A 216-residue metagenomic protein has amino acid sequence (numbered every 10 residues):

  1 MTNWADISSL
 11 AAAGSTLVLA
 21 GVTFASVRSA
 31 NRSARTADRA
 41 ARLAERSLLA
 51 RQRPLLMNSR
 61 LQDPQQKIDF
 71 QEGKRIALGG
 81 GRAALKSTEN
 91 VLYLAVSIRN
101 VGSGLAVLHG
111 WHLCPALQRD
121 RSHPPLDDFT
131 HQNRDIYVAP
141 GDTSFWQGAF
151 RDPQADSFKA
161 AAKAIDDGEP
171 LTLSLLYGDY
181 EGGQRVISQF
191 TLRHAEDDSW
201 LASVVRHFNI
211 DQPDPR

Functional and structural regions predicted by a protein language model:
M1-L92, S97-G104, L173: Membrane-proximal alpha-helical anchors
E89-V91, D142, D167-E169: Residue-level preference for beta-strand/loop junctions
I98, F150, L175-Y177: Hydrophobic beta-strand positions in extracellular immunoglobulin-like domains
S103-H112: Short, hydrophobic/aromatic beta-strand segments
P115-D127: Short aromatic-acidic-glycine turn motif
P124-K159: Intrinsically disordered, low-complexity Pro/Gly/Ser/Thr-rich segments with frequent PxxP/GP/PP motifs and embedded
I165-Y180: Internal, hydrophobic beta-strand segments that form the core of beta-sheet-rich folds
G182-R216: Acidic, serine/threonine- and proline-rich intrinsically disordered appendage/tail regions
